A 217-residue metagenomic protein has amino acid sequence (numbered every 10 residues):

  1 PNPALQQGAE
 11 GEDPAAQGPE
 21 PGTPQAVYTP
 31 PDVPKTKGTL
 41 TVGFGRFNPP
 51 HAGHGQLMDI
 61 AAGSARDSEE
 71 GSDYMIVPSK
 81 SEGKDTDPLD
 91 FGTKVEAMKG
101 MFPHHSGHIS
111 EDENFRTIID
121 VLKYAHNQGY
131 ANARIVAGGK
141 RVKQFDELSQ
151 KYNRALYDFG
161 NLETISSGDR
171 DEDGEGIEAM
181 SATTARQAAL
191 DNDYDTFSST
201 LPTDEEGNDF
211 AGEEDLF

Functional and structural regions predicted by a protein language model:
P1-A26: Extended, compositionally simple fibrous regions characteristic of intermediate-filament-like scaffolds
G18-F217: Nucleotidyltransferase catalytic core that binds NTPs
